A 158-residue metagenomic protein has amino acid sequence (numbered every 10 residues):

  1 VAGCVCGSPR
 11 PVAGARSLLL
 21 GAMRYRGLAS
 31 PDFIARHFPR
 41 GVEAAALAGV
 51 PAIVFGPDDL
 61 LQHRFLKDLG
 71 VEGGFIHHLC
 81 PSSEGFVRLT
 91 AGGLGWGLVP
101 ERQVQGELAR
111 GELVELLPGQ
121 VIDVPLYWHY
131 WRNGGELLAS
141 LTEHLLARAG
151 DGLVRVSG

Functional and structural regions predicted by a protein language model:
V1-A13: Central regulatory/effector-binding core of bacterial HTH transcription factors
A2, G95-W96: Receiver (REC) domain switch/active-site residues of two-component response regulators
V5-G7, C80, L98: A short structural motif in glycosyltransferase catalytic domains
R10-L94, Q103-D123, A147-G158: C-terminal regulatory
L28-P31, P125-E136: A bilobed periplasmic-binding-protein/Venus flytrap-type ligand-binding module shared by bacterial periplasmic
P100, R132-G135, S157: Short, isolated positions within intrinsically disordered regulatory regions of eukaryotic proteins
N133-A147: Short amphipathic alpha-helical coupling segments at ligand-binding clamshell hinges and other catalytic/signaling
